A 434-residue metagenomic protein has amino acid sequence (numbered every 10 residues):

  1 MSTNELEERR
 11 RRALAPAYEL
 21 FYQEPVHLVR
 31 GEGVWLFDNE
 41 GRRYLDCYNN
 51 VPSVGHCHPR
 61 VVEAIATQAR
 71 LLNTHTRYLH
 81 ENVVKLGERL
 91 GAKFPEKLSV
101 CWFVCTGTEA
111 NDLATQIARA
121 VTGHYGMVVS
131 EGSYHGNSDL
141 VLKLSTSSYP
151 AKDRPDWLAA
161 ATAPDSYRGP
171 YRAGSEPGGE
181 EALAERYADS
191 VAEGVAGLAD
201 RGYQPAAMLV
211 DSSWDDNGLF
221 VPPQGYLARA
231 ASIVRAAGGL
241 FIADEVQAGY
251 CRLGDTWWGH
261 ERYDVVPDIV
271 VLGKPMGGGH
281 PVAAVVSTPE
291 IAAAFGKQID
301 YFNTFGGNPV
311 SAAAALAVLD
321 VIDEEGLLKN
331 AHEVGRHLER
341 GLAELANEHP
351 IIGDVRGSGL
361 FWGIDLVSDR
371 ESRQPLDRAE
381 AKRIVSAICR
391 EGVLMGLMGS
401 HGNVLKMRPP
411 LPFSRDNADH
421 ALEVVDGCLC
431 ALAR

Functional and structural regions predicted by a protein language model:
M1-R434: Conserved N-terminal phosphate-binding loop of PLP-dependent enzymes in the Aspartate aminotransferase
